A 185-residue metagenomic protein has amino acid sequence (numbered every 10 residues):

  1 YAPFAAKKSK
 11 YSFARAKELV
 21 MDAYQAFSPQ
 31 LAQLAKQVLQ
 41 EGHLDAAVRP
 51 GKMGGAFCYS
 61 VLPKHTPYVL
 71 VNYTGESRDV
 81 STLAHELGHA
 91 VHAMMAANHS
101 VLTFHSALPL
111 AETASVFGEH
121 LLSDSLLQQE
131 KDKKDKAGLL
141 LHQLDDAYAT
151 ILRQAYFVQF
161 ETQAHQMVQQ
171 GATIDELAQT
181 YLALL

Functional and structural regions predicted by a protein language model:
Y1-L185: Cation-handling catalytic/transport regions enriched in His/Asp/Glu
